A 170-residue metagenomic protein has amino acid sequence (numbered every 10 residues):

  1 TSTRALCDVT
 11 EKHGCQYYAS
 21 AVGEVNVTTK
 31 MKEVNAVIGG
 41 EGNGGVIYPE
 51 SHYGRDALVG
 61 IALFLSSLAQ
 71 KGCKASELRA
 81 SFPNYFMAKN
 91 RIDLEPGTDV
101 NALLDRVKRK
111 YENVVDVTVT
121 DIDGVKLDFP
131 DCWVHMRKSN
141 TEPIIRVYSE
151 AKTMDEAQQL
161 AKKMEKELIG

Functional and structural regions predicted by a protein language model:
T1-G170: Phosphate-binding and adjacent anionic-ligand microenvironments
